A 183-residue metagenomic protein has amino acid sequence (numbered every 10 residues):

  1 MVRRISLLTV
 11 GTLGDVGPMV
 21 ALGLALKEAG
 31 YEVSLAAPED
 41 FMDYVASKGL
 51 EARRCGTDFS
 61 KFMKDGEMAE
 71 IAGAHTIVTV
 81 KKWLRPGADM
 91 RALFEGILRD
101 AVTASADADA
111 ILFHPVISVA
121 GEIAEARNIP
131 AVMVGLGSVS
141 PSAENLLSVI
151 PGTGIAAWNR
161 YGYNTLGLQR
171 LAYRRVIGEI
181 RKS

Functional and structural regions predicted by a protein language model:
M1-V2, E179: Intrinsically disordered, low-complexity sequence elements enriched in Ser/Thr/Gly/Pro
V2-R53: N-terminal subdomain of nucleotide-sugar transferases
P38-S183: Nucleotide-sugar-dependent glycosyltransferase catalytic domains
